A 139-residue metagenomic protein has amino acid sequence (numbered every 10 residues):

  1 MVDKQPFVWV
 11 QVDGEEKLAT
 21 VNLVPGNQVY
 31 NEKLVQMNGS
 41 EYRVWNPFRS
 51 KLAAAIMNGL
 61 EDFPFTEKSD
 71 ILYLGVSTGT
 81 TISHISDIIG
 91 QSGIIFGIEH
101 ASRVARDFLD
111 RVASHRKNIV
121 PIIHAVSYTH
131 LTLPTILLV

Functional and structural regions predicted by a protein language model:
M1-Y30: N-terminal auxiliary segments of SAM/dcSAM-dependent transferases
P47-E67: Conserved alpha-helix/loop element of class I SAM-dependent methyltransferases that forms part of the SAM/SAH-binding
K68-S77: Conserved class I S-adenosyl-L-methionine
T78-G90: Conserved SAM-binding loop of SAM-dependent methyltransferases across substrates and taxa, primarily the Class I
I94-E99: Conserved SAM-binding motif I beta-strand of class I
A105-R106: Short alpha-helix immediately C-terminal to the canonical SAM-binding loop
K117-A125: Conserved SAM-binding strand-loop segment of SAM-dependent methyltransferases
T129-T135: Conserved small/polar residues in nucleotide/adenosyl-binding loops
